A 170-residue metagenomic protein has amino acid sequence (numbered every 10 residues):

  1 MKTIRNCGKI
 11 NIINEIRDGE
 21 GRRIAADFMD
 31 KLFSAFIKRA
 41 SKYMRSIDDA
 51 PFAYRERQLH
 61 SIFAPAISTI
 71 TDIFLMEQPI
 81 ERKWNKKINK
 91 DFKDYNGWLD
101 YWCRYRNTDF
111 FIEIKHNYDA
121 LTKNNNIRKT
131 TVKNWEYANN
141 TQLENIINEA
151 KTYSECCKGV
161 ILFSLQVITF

Functional and structural regions predicted by a protein language model:
M1-T69: Interdomain/boundary linker segments immediately adjacent to catalytic/signaling cores
C7, C103, C156-C157: Generic recognition of cysteine residues
S41-L59, E77, N148-L165: Short glycine-rich, low-complexity/disordered patches
D49-A53, I67-Y95, D100-R104: A short acidic/basic microdomain associated with nuclease active sites
F63, S68, D72, Y153-K158: Residue-level recognition of short, structured coil/turn motifs that connect secondary structure elements
L99-T122: Conserved catalytic cores of phosphodiester-cleaving nucleases, focusing on short active-site segments
H116-F170: Catalytic cores of nucleic-acid endonucleases
